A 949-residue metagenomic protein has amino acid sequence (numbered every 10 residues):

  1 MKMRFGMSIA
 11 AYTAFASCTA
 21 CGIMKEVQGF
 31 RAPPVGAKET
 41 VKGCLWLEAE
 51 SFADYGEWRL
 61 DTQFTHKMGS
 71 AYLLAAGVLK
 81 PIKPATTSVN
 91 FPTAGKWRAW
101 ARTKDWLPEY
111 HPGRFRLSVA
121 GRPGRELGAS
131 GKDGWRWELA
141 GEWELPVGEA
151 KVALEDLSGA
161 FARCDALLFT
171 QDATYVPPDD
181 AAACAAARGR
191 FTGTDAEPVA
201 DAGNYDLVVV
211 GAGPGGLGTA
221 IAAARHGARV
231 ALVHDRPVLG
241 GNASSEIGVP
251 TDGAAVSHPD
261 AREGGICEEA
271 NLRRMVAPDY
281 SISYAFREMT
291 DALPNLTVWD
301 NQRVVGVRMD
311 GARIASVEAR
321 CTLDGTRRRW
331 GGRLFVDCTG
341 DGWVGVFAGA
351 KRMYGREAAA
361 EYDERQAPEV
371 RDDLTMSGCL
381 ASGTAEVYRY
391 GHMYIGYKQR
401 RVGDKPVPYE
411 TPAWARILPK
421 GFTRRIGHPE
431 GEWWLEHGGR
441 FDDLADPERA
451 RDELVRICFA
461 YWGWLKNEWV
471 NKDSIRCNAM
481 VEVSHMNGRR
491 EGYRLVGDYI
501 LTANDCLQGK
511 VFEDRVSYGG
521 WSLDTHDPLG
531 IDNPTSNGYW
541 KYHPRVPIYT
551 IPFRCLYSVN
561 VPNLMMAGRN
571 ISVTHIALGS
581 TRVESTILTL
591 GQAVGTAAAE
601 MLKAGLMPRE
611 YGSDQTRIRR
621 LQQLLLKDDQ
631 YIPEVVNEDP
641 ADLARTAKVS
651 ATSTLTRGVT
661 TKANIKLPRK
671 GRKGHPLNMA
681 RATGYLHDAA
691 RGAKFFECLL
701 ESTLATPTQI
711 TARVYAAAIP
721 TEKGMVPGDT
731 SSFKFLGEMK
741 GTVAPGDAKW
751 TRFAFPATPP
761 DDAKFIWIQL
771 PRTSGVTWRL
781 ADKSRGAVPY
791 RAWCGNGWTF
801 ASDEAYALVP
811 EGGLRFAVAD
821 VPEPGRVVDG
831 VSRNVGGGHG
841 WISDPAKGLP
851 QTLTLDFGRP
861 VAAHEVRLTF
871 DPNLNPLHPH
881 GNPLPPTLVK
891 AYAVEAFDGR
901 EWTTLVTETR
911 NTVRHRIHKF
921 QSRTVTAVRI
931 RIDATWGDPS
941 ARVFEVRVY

Functional and structural regions predicted by a protein language model:
V27-A196: Extracytoplasmic
G69-F91, K670-D688, P845-R859: Short beta-strands within extracellular/lumenal beta-sheet-rich domains
A101, A150-A153, F696, W750-W793: Short, well-structured beta-strand segments enriched in hydrophobic/aromatic residues within extracellular or lumenal
A120-G148, G728-F755, T903-K919: Extracellular carbohydrate recognition and processing domains and analogous Trp-centered ligand-binding platforms
A153-F161, Q769-G775, R931-G937: Short beta-strand-plus-loop segments that form exposed binding edges in beta-rich domains
T194-D201, N242, A315-S316, L323-N678 (+5 more regions): Flavin (FAD/FMN)-binding glycine-rich loop and adjacent Rossmann-like elements that form
A222, A228-R229, H234-D310, M353 (+1 more regions): Conserved N-terminal/central alpha/beta ligand/cofactor-binding core
A682-V726, K783-V788, V835-V906, R910-Y949: Aromatic, loop-rich ligand-recognition surfaces of beta-strand-rich domains
